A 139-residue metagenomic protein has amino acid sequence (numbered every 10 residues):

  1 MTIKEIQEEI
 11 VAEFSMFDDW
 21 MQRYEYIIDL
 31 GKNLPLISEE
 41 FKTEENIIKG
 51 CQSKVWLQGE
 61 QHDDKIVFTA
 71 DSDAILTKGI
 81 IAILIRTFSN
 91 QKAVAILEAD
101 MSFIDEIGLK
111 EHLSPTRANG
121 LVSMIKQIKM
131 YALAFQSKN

Functional and structural regions predicted by a protein language model:
I3-K54, Q61-I66, I104-N139: N-terminal intrinsically disordered, cationic/polar leader segments that include organellar targeting peptides
S72-A74: A short interface-forming secondary-structure element
T77: Hydrophobic (often cysteine-bearing) scaffold residues that line and stabilize catalytic clefts of nucleotide/cofactor
I80-K92: Alpha-helical support elements that line or immediately flank enzyme active sites and cofactor-binding pockets
N90-I107: Glycine-rich phosphate/pyrophosphate-binding loops and their adjacent beta-strand/loop elements at enzyme active sites
